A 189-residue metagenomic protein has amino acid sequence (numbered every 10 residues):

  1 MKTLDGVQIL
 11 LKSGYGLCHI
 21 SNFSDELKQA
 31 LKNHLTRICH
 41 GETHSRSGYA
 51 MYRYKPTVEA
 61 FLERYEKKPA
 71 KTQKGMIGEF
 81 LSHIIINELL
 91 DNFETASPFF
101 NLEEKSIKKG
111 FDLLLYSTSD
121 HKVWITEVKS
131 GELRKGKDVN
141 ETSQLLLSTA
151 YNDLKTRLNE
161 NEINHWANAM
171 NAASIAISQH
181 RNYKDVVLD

Functional and structural regions predicted by a protein language model:
M1-M76, F80: Interdomain/boundary linker segments immediately adjacent to catalytic/signaling cores
G16, T72, L89-F93, T149: Charged, terminal alpha-helix-loop-beta segments that serve as non-catalytic nucleic-acid engagement and/or assembly
F80-L89: Amphipathic alpha-helical segments that form well-ordered structural scaffolds and often line/cohere around active
I86, L113-L115, V123-S130: Conserved catalytic cores of phosphodiester-cleaving nucleases, focusing on short active-site segments
L89-S106: A short acidic/basic microdomain associated with nuclease active sites
K109-F111: Short beta-strand or tight-loop elements that sit immediately N-terminal to catalytic metal-binding acidic residues
S130-D189: Catalytic cores of nucleic-acid endonucleases
